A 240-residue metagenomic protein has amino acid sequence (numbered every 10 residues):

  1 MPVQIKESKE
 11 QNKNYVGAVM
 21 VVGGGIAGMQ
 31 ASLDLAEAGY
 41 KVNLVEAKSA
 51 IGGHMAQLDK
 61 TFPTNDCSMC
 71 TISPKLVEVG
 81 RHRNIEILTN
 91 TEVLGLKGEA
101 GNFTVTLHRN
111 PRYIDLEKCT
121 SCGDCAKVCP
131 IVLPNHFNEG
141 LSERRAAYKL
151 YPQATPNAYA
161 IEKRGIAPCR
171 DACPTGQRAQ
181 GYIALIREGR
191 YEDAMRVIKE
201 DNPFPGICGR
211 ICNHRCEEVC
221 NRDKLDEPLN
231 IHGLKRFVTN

Functional and structural regions predicted by a protein language model:
M1-N240: Ferredoxin-type iron-sulfur electron-transfer modules and their immediate structural context
